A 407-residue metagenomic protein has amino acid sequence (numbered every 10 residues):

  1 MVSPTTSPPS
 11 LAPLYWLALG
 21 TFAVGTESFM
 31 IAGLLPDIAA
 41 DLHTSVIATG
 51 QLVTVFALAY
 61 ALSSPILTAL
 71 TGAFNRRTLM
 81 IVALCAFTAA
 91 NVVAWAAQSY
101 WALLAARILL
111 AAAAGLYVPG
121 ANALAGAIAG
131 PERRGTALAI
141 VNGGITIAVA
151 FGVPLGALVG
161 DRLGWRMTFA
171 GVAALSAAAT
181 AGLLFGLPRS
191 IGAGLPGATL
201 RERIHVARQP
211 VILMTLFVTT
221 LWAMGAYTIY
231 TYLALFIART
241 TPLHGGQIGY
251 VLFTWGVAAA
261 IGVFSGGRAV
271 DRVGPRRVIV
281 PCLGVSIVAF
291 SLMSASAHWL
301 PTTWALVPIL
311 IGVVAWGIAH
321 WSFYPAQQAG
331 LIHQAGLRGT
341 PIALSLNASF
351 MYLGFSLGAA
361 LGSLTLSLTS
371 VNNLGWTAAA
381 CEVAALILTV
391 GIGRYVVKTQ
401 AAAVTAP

Functional and structural regions predicted by a protein language model:
D41-H43, N75, A96-A102, P242 (+1 more regions): Helix-breaking motifs and short loop linkers at transmembrane-helix boundaries and internal kinks in secondary membrane
L62-Q98: Conserved MFS/SLC helix-loop-helix module at the cytosolic interface between two early adjacent transmembrane helices
S64-N75, G262-P275, L366: Helix-to-loop junctions at the C-terminal end of transmembrane segments in multipass secondary transporters
A90, W101-L109, V307-A315: Paired small-residue
A102, G130-F185: Helix-loop-helix hairpin linking two adjacent transmembrane segments in secondary transporters
A106-I145: Cytoplasmic helix-loop-helix junction between adjacent transmembrane helices in 12-TM secondary transporters
R277-P325: C-terminal transmembrane helical hairpin of 12-TM major facilitator-type secondary transporters
